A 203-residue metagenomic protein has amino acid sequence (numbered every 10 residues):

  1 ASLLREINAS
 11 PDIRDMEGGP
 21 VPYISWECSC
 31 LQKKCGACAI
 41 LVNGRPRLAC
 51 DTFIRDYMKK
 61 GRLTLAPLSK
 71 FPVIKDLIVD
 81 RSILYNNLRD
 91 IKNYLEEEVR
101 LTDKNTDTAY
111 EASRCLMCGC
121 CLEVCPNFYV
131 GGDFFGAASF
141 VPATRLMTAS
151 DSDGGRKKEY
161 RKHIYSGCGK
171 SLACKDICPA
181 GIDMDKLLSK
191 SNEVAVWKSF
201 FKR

Functional and structural regions predicted by a protein language model:
A1-G18, T64-R203: Ferredoxin-type iron-sulfur electron-transfer modules in oxidoreductases and energy-metabolism complexes
E6-N43: A basic, amphipathic helix-loop patch mediating RNA/tRNA/ribosome contacts
I24, C28, T52, A138: Flexible, active-site-adjacent loop/turn segments at secondary-structure boundaries
C30, K34, M58, T144: Solvent-exposed, flexible loop/coil residues
A37-L84: A generic, well-ordered mixed alpha/beta core segment in the N-terminal half of proteins
